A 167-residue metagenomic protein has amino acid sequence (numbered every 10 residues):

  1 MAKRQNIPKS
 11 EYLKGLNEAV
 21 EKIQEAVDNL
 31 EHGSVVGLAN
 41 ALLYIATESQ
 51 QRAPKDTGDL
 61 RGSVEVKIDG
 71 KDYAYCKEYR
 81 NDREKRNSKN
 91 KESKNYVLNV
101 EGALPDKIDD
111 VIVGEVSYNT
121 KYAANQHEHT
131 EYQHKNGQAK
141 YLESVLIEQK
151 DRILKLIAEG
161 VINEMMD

Functional and structural regions predicted by a protein language model:
M1-D167: Short, Lys/Arg-rich flexible segments
